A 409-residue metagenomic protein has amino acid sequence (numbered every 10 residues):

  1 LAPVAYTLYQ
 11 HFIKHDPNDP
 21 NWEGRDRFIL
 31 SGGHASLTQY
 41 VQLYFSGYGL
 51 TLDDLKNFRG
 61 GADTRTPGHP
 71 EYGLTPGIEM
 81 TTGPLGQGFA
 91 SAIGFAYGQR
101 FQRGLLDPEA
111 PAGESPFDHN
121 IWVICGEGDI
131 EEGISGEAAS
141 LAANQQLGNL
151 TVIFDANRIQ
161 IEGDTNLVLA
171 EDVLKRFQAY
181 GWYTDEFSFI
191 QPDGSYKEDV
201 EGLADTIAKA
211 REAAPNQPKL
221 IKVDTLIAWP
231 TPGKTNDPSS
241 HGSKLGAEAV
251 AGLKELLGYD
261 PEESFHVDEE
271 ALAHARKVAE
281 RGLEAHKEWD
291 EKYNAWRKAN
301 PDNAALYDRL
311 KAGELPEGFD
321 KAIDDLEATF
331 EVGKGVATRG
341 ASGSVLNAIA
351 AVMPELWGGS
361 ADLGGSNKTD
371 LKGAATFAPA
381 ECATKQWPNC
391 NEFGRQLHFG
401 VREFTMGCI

Functional and structural regions predicted by a protein language model:
L1, D19-N21, D53-R59, P70-G73 (+4 more regions): Short coil/turn segments at secondary-structure boundaries
L1-Q145, K368-L371, Q386-C390, Q396 (+1 more regions): Cofactor-binding active-site loop characterized by glycine-rich and histidine/acidic residues
P3, E23, H34, T38 (+14 more regions): Generic recognition of stable, solvent-exposed alpha-helical segments in well-folded globular domains
V4, L253, A279-G282, H286 (+1 more regions): Polyanionic/metal-chelating signatures
L8-D16, L43-L50, R59-D63, Q99-R103 (+9 more regions): Structural signal for hydrophobic packing residues in well-ordered secondary-structure cores of soluble enzyme domains
H15-N18, L74, I78-K277: Glycine-rich ThDP/TPP pyrophosphate-binding loop and its adjacent helix/strand module within ThDP-dependent enzymes
H34, T225-I227, L363-G364: Short glycine-rich anion-binding loops that position phosphate/pyrophosphate groups of nucleotides and phosphorylated
E291-I409: Non-catalytic terminal/interface segments that mediate subunit docking, oligomerization, and allosteric communication
